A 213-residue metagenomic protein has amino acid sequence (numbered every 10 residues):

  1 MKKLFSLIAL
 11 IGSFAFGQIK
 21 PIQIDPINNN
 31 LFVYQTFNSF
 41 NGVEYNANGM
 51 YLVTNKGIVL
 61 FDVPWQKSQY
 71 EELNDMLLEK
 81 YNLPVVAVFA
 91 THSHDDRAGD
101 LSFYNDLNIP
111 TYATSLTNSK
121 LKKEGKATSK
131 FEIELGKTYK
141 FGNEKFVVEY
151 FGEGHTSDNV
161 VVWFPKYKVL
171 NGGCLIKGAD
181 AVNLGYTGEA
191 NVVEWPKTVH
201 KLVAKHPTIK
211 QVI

Functional and structural regions predicted by a protein language model:
L4-S13: Sec-dependent N-terminal signal peptides
I19-I22, P26-I27, L107, Y112-D158 (+1 more regions): Metallo-beta-lactamase
P26-L73, V162-C174: Conserved beta-strand hairpin/beta-sheet module of binuclear metal-dependent hydrolase folds, prominently
N30, L52, D62, L77 (+7 more regions): Divalent metal-coordination and catalytic microenvironments
Q35-E44, L121-K123, D180-E189: Acidic/histidine-rich helix-loop elements that form or flank divalent-metal/phosphate-binding sites at the catalytic
N46, K67-Q69, S93-G99, S119-L121 (+2 more regions): Active-site environment of divalent metal-dependent phosphoester hydrolases
N55-G57, S68-Y112, P207-K210: Active-site metal-binding motif and surrounding structural segment of the metallo-beta-lactamase
G57-I58, W65-Q66, F151-G154, D158-I213: Metallo-beta-lactamase
